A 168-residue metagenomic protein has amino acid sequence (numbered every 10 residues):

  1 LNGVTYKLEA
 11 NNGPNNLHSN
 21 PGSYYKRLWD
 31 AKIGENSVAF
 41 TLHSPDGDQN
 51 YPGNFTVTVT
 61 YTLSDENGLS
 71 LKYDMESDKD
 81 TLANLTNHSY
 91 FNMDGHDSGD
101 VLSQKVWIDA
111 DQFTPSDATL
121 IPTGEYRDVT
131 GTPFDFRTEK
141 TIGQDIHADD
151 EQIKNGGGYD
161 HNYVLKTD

Functional and structural regions predicted by a protein language model:
L1-D168: An exposed, glycine/acidic-rich loop-and-rim segment of catalytic or binding clefts
